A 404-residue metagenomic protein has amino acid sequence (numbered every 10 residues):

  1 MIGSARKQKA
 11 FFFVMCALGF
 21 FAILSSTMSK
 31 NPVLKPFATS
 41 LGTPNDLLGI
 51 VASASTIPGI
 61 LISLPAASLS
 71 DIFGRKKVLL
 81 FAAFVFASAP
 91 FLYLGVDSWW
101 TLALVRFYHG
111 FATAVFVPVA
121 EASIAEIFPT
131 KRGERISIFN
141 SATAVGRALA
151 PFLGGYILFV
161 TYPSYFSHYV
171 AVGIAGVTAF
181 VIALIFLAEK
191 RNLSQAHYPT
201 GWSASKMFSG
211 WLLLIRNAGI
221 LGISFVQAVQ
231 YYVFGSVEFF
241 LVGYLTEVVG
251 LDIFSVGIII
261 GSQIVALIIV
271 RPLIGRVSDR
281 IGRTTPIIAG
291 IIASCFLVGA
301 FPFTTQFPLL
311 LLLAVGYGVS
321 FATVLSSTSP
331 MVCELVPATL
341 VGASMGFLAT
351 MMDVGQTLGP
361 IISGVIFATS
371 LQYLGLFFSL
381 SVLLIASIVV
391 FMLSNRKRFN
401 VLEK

Functional and structural regions predicted by a protein language model:
M1-K9, R191-G222: Juxtamembrane intracellular "pre-TM" segments in multi-pass secondary transporters
Q8-G49, T56, G222, Y231-L245: Helix-loop boundary and gating motifs at the non-cytosolic
T56-L64, R147-A148, I264-P272, Q356-T357: Residue-level signature of mid-helix packing/kink "hotspots" within the transmembrane helices of 12-pass Major
G74, G95-W100, P129, Y162 (+3 more regions): Helix-breaking motifs and short loop linkers at transmembrane-helix boundaries and internal kinks in secondary membrane
K77-F91, T285-A300: Structural signature of the two symmetry-related core transmembrane helices
W100-Y108, P308-G316: Paired small-residue
V105-A144, M331: Cytoplasmic helix-loop-helix junction between adjacent transmembrane helices in 12-TM secondary transporters
H168-L184, L376-M392: Symmetry-related core transmembrane helices of the 12-TM Major Facilitator Superfamily/SLC fold
